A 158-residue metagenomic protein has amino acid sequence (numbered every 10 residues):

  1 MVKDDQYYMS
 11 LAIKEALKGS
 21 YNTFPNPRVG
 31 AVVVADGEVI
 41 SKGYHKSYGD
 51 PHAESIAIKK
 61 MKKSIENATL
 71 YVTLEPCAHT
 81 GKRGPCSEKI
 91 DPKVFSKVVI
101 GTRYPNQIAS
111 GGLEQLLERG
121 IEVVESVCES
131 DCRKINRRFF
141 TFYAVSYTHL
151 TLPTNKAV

Functional and structural regions predicted by a protein language model:
M1-T23, D36-V39, M61, T80-L150: Zinc-dependent deaminase
V29-A35: Short beta-strand scaffold segments in enzyme catalytic cores
S41-G43: Short hydrophobic alpha-helix segments
K46, T73, G101-T102: Conserved residues at the C-terminal ends of beta-strands
K46-K59: A short, polar/charged loop-to-alpha-helix boundary motif
A57-P76, T80: Mobile, glycine- and charge-enriched loop segments and immediately flanking short secondary-structure elements within
H149-V158: Single conserved hydrophobic/aromatic residue that forms the stacking wall/gate of nucleotide- or nucleobase-binding
